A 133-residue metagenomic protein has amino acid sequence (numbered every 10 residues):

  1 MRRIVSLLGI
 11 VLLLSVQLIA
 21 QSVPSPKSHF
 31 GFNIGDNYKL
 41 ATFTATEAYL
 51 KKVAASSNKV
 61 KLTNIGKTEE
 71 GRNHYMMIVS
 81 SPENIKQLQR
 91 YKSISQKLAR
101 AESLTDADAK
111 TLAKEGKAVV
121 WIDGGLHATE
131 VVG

Functional and structural regions predicted by a protein language model:
M1-I4: Positively charged n-region of N-terminal signal peptides that target proteins for export
S6-Q17: Bacterial N-terminal signal peptides
Q21-G133: Structured catalytic-domain cores with a bias toward divalent-metal coordination
